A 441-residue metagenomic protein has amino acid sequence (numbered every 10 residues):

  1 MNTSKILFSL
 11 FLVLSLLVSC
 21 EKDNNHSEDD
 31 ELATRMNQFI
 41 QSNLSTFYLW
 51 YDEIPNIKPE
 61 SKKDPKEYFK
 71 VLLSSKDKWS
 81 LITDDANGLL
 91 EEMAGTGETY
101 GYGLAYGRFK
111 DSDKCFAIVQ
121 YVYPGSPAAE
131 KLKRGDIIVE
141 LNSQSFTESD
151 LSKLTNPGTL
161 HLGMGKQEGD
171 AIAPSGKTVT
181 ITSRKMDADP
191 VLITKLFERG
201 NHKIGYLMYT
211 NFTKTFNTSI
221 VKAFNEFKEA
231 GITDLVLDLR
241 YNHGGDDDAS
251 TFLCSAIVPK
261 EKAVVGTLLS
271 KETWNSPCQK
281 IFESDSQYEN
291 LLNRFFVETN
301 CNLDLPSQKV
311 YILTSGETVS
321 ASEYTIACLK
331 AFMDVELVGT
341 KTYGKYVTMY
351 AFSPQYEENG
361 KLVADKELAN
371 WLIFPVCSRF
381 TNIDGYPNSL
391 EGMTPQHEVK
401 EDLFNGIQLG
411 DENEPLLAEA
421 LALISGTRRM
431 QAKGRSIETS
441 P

Functional and structural regions predicted by a protein language model:
M1-F8: Bacterial N-terminal signal peptides that target proteins for export
S4, E92-G95, S152-L154, F197-E198 (+3 more regions): A general structural signal for short secondary-structure junctions and capping/turn motifs
L16-S19: C-terminal motif of bacterial Sec signal peptides marking the signal peptidase cleavage site
E21-D234, A256-P259, Q431, R435-P441: Flexible, low-complexity junctional segments that flank or bridge functional domains
V122, T210-F212, R240-N242, L313-G316: Short strand-loop junctions, especially beta-strand C-caps/beta-turns that link beta-sheets to coils or alpha-helices
F216-F227, I232-D234, H243-P441: C-terminal "post-core" interaction segments
